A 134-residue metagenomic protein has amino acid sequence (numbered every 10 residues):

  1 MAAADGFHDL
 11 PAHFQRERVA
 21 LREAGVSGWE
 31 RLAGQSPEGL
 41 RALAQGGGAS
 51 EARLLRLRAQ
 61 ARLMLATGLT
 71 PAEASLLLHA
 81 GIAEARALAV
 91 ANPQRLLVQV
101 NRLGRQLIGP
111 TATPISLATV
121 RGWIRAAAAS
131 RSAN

Functional and structural regions predicted by a protein language model:
M1-N134: C-terminal extensions
